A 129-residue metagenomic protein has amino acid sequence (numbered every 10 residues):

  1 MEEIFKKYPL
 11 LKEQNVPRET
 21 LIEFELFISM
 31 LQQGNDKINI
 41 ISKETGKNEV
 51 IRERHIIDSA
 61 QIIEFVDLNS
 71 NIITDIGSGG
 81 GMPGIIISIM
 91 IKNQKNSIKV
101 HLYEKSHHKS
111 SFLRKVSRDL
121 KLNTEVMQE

Functional and structural regions predicted by a protein language model:
M1-L68, H108-L122: Class I SAM-dependent transferase core
A60-E129: Conserved SAM/SAH cofactor-binding pocket of Class I
